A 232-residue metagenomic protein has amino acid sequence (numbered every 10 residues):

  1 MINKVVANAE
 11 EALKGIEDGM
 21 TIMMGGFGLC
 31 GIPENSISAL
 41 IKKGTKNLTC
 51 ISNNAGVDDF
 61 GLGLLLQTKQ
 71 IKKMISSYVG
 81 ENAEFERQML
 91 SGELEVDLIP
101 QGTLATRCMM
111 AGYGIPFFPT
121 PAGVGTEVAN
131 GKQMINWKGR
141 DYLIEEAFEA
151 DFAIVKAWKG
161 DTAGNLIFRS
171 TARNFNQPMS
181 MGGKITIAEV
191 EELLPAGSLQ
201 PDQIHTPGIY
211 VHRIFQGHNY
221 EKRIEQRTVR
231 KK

Functional and structural regions predicted by a protein language model:
M1-K232: Conserved alpha/beta enzyme-core scaffold
